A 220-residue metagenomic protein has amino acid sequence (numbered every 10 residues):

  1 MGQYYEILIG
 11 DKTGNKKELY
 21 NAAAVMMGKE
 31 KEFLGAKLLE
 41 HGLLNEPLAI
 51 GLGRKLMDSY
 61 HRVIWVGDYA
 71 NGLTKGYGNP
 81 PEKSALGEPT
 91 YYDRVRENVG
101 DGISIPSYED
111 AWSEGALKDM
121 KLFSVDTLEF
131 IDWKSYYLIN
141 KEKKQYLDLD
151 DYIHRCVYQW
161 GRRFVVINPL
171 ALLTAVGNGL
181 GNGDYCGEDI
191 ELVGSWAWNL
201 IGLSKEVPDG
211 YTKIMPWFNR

Functional and structural regions predicted by a protein language model:
M1-G28, N219: Short, extreme N-terminal segment that most often corresponds to the first beta-strand
E32-R220: Low-complexity intrinsically disordered segments
